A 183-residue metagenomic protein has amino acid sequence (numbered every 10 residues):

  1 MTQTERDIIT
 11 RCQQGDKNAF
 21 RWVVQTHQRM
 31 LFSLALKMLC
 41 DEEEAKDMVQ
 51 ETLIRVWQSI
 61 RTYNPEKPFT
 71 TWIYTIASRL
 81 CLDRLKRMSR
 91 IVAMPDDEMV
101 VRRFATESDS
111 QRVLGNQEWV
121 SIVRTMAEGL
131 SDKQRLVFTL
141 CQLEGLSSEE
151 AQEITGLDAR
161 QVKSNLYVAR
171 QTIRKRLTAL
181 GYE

Functional and structural regions predicted by a protein language model:
M1-M30, K37, Q111, K175: N-terminal module of bacterial RNA polymerase sigma factors
T2-E5, I91-W119, S147: Internal acidic/polar
Q13-Q14, C40, E51-P68, R87-M88: Sigma70-family region 2
Q13-W22, F32-E51, I154, A159 (+1 more regions): Short, charged helix-capping/linker segments at alpha-helix termini
V24-E42, S59, A127, T172 (+1 more regions): Amphipathic, Lys/Arg- and hydrophobic-enriched alpha-helical face
S33, D47-I54, Q58, K67-R79: Structural recognition of an alpha-helix C-terminal capping motif at a helix-to-coil junction
R61-P65, T75-P95, V168: Arg/Lys-rich amphipathic alpha helix in sigma70-family domain 2
T125-L136, L140, E144-Q161: Helix-turn-helix DNA-binding module
